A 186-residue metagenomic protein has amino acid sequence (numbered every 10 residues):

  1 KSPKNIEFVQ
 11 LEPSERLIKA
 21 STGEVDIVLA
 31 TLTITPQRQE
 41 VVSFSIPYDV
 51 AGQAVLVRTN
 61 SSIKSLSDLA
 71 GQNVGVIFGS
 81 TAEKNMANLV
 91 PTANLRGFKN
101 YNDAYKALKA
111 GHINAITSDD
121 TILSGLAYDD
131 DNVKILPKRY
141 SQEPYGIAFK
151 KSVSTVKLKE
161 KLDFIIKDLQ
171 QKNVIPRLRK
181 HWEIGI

Functional and structural regions predicted by a protein language model:
K1-T31: Extracytoplasmic small-molecule ligand-binding "clamshell" domains of the periplasmic binding protein/Venus flytrap
I6-I18, S61, T81, R96-K106 (+2 more regions): Short helix-initiation/N-cap motifs at beta->coil->alpha
E15, A30-V41, N85-N88, K109 (+1 more regions): A ligand-binding cleft/hinge motif common to bilobed small-molecule-binding domains
A20-S21, L69, L108-K109, I147 (+1 more regions): Hydrophobic residues within well-ordered alpha-helices
I27, V74-G79, K106-K109, I113-I122 (+1 more regions): Conserved N-terminal glycine/acidic-rich loop preference
I46-Y48, V57-V74: Flexible hinge/capping segments at coil-to-helix
D49-V57, D120, S124-K167, I184-I186: Periplasmic-binding protein-like
T81-F98, D131-R139, I166-I186: Ligand-binding clefts/hinges and TM-proximal coupling segments of bilobed small-molecule sensing domains
